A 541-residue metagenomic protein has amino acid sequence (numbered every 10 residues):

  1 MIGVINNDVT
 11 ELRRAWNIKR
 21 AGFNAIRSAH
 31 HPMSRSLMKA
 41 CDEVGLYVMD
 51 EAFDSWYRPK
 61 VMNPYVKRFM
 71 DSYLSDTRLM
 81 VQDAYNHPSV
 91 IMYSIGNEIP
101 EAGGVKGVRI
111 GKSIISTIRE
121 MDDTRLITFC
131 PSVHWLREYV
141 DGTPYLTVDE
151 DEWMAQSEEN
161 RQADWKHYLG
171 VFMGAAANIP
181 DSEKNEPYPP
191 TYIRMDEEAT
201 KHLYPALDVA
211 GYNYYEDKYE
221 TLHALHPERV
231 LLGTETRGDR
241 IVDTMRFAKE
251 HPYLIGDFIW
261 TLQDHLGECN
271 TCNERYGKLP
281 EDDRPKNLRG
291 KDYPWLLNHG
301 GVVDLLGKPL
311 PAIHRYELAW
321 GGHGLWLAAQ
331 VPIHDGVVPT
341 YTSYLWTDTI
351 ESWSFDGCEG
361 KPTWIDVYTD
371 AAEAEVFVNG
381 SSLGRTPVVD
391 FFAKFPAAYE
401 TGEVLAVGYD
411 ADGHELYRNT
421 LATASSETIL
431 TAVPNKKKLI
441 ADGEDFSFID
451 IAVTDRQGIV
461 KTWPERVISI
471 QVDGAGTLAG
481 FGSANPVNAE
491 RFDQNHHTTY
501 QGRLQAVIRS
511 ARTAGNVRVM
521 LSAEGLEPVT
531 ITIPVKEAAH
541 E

Functional and structural regions predicted by a protein language model:
M1-T117, D123-T128, P205-A206: Active-site-adjacent substrate/metal-binding segments within catalytic domains of carbohydrate-active enzymes
K19, Y93, S116-R119, I127-E444 (+1 more regions): Substrate-binding clefts and catalytic carboxylate motifs of secreted carbohydrate-active enzymes
G380-D390, L478-H496: Solvent-exposed beta-strand/loop surfaces of large extracellular or lumenal domains
K394-Y399, D493-R512: Short, hydrophobic beta-strand segments
R418-S425, E527-E541: Short beta-strand elements
I429-T431, I470-V487, A539-E541: Short aromatic-acidic-glycine turn motif
G443-I449, G515: Short, solvent-exposed loop/turn segments enriched in Ser/Thr/Gly
